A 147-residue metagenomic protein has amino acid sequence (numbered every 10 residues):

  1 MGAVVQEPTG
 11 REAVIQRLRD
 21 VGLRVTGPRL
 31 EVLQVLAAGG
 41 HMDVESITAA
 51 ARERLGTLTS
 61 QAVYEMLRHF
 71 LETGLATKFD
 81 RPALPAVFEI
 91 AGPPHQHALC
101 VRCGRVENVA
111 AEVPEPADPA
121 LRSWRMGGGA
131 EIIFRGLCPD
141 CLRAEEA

Functional and structural regions predicted by a protein language model:
M1-E7: Short, intrinsically disordered or compositionally biased N-terminal tails of bacterial proteins
T9-V21: Short, Lys/Arg-enriched N-terminal segment that forms or immediately precedes the first helix of a structured domain
V25-G27, A38-D43: Short capping segments at the starts of secondary-structure elements
L30-V35: Pre-recognition alpha-helix immediately N-terminal to the DNA-recognition helix within helix-turn-helix or winged-helix
S46-R52, V63: A short acidic, leucine-rich amphipathic alpha-helix
V63-G74: Basic amphipathic alpha-helical segments that dock to polyanions
E72-A147: Non-DNA-binding regulatory cores of transcription-related proteins, predominantly C-terminal effector-binding
